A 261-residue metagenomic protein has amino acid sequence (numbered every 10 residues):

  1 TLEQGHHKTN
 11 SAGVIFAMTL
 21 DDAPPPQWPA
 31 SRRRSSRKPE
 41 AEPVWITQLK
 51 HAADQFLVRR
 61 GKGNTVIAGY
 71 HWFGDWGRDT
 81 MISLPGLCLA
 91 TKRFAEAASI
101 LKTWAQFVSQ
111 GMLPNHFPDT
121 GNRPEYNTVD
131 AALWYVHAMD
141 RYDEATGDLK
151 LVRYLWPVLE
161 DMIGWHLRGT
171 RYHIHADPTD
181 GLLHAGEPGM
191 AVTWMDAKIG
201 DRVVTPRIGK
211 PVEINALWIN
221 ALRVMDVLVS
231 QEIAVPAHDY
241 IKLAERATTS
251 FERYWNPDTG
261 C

Functional and structural regions predicted by a protein language model:
T1-C261: Acidic, mature catalytic/reactive cores of soluble proteins
